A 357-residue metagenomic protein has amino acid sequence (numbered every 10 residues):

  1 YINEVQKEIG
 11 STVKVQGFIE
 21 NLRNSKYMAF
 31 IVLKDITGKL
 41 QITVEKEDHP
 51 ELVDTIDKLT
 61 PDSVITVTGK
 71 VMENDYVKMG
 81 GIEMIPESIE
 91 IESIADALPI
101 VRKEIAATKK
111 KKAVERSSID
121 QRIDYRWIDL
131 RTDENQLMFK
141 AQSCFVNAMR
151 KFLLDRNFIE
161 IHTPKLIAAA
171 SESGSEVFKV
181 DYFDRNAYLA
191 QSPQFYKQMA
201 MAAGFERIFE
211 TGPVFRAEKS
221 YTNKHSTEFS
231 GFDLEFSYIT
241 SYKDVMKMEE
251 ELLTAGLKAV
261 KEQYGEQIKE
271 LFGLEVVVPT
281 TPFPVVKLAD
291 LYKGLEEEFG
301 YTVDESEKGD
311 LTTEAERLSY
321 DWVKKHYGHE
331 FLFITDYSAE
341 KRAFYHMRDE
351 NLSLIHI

Functional and structural regions predicted by a protein language model:
Y1-I239, R342: Class II aminoacyl-tRNA synthetase-like tRNA-binding/catalytic domains
P50, K110, Y264-G265, F272-E275 (+1 more regions): Short, flexible coil/linker elements and helix-boundary hinge sites characteristic of intrinsically disordered
E134-L137, L166-A168, L274-T280, K308: Conserved short loop/turn motifs at secondary-structure junctions
E160-H162, E266-F272, I334: Cytochrome P450 heme-thiolate monooxygenase catalytic core
I161, K261-G265, T302-E305: Acidic/polar loop patches that form or flank catalytic/metal-binding clefts of enzymes that bind anionic ligands
E176-K258, G273, T280-I355: A translation/RNA-centric and nucleic-acid-associated enzymatic feature enriched in Class II aminoacyl-tRNA synthetases
A255-K269: Flexible helix-coil linker/hinge segments at domain or subdomain boundaries
